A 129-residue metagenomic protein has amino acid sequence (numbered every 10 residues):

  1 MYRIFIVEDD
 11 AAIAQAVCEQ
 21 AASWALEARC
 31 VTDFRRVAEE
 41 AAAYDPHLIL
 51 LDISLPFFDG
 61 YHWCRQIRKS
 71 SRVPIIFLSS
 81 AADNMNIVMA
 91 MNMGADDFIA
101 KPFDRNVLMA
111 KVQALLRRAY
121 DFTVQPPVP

Functional and structural regions predicted by a protein language model:
M1-T123: N-terminal/domain-start alpha-helical segments
V128-P129: C-terminal output/effector regions of signal-responsive regulators
